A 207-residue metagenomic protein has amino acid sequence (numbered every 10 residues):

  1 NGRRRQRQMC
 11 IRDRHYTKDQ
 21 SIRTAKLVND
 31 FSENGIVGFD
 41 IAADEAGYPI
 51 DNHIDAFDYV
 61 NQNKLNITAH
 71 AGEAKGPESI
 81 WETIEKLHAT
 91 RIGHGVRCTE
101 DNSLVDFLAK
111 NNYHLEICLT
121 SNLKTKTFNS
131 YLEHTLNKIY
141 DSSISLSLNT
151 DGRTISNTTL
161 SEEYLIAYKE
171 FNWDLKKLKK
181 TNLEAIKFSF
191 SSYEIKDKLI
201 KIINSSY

Functional and structural regions predicted by a protein language model:
N1-I11: Single conserved hydrophobic/aromatic residue that forms the stacking wall/gate of nucleotide- or nucleobase-binding
R4-Q6, H70, H94, H134: Histidine-centered active-site/metal-ligand motif
R12-H15, A42-A46, G72-A74, G95-R97 (+2 more regions): Active-site beta-loop-alpha junctions enriched in small/polar residues
R12-Q20, F190-S192: Short, conserved secondary-structure transition motifs
Q20-G38, G47-H88, T99-Y113, S130-I144 (+1 more regions): Histidine/acidic residue-rich metal-binding segments in metalloenzymes
F39, H70, I92, L115 (+2 more regions): Conserved, mostly hydrophobic/aromatic
S130-N149, R153-K179, E184-A185: Flexible, acidic glycine-rich loops studded with aromatic residues
N172-Y207: Mid-to-C-terminal alpha-helical segments outside catalytic/metal-binding sites
